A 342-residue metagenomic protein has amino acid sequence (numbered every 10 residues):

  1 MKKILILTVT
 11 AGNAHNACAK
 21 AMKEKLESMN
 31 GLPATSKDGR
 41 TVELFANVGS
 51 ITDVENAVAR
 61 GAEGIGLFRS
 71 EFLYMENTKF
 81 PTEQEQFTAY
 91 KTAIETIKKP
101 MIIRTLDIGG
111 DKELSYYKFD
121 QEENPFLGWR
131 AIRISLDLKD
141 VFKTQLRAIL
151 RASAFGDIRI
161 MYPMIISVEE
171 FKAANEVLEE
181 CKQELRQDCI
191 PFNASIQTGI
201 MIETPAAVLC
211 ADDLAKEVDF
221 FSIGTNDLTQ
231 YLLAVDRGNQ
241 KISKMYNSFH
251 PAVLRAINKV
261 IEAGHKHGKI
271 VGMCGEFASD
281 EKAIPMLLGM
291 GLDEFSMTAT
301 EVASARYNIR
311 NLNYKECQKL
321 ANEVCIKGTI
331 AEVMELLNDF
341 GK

Functional and structural regions predicted by a protein language model:
M1-S28, A59: Nucleotide-activated sugar donor-binding and catalytic core shared by glycosyltransferases and related lipid-linked
L26-K342: Conserved alpha/beta-domain cores
